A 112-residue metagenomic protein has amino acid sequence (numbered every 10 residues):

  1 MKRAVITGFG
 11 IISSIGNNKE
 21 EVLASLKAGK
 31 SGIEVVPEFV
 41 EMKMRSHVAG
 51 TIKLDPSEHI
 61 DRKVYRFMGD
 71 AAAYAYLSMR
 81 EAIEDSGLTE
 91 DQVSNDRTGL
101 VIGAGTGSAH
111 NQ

Functional and structural regions predicted by a protein language model:
M1-Q112: Conserved "HGTGT" condensation-loop signature of ketosynthase/thiolase-family condensing enzymes that catalyze
